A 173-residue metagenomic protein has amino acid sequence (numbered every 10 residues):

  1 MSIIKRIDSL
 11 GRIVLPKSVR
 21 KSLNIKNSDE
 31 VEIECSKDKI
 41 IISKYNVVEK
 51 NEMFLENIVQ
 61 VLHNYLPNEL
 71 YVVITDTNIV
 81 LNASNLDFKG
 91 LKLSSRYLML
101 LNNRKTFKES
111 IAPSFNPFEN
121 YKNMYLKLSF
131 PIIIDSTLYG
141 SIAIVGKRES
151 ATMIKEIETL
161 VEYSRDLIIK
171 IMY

Functional and structural regions predicted by a protein language model:
M1, Y65-E69, M124-L126: Short, small/polar residue-rich loop motifs at catalytic or cofactor-binding pockets
K5-N82: Intrinsically disordered, low-complexity terminal regulatory regions
K37-D38, M99-P113, L160-M172: Short, solvent-exposed cationic patches
I58, L62, G146-Y173: Juxtadomain coupling helices with adjacent low-complexity linkers
V59-E119: Structured interaction and signal-relay segments at domain junctions
K127-L138: A short, hydrophobic, proline-anchored segment that marks a local hinge/packing element in signaling and regulatory
L138-G146: Sensory beta-strand/linker motifs that couple input domains to effectors
